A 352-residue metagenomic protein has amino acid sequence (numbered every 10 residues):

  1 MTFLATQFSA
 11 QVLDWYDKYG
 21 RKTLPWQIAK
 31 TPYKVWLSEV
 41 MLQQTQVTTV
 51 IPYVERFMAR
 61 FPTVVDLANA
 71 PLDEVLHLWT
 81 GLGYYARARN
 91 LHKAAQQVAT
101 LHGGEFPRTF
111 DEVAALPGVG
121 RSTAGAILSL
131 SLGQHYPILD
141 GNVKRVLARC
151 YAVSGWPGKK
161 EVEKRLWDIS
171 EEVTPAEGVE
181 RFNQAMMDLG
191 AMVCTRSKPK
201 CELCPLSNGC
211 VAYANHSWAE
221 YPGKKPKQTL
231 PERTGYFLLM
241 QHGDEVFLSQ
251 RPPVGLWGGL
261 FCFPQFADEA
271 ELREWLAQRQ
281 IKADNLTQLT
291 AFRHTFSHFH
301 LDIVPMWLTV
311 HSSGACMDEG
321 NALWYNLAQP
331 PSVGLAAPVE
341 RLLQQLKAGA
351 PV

Functional and structural regions predicted by a protein language model:
M1-K22, Q27-I28, A191-V352: Intrinsically disordered, low-complexity, charged terminal extensions of DNA damage-control enzymes
F3-T6, Q11-E202, L206-A219, E232 (+1 more regions): Catalytic cores of DNA base-excision repair glycosylases
